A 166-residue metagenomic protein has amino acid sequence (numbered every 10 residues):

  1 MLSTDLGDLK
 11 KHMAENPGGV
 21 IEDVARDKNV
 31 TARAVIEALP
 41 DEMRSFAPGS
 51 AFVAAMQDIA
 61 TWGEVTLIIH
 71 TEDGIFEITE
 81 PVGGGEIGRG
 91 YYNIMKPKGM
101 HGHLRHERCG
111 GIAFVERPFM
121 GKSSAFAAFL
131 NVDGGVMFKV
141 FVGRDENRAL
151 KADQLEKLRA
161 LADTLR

Functional and structural regions predicted by a protein language model:
M1-M137, F141-R166: Eukaryotic intrinsically disordered, low-complexity regulatory linkers and tails enriched in Ser/Thr/Pro
